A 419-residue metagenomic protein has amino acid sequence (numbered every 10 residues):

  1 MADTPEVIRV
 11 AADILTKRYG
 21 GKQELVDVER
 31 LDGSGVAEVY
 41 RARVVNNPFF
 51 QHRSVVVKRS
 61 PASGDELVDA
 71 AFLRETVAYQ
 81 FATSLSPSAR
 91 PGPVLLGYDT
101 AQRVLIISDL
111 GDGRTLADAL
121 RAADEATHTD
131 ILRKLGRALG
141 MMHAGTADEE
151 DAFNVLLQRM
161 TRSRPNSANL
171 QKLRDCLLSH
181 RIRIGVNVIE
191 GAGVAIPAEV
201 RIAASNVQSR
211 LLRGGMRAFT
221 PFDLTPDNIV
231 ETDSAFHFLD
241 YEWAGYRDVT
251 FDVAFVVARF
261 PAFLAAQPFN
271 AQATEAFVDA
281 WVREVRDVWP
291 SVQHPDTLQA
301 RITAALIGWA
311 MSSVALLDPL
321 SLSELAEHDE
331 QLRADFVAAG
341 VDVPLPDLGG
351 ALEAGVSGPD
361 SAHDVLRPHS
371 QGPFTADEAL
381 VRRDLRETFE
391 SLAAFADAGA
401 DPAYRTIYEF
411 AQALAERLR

Functional and structural regions predicted by a protein language model:
M1-A101, G214, T232-F236, V381-R419: Conserved NTP-binding catalytic cores of kinases and kinase-like/nucleotidyltransferase enzymes across multiple kinase
M1-I8, V155-Q208, V285, L385-T406: Active-site catalytic-loop/activation-segment of kinase and kinase-like phosphoryl-transfer enzymes
Q102-R114: Conserved short submotifs of the Hanks-type protein kinase catalytic core that shape the nucleotide-binding pocket
G113-L156, A204, R210: Conserved kinase catalytic-core helix
F219-P221, P226: Catalytic-loop of the protein kinase fold
D227-R259: Catalytic activation segment of kinase domains across protein kinase-like and atypical kinase folds
F251-P290, A305-E327: Active-site activation/catalytic loop segments of kinase-like enzymes and analogous catalytic loops in related
G308-R419: ATP/Mg2+ or Mg2+-diphosphate-binding catalytic cores that bind nucleotide phosphates or diphosphates via glycine-rich
